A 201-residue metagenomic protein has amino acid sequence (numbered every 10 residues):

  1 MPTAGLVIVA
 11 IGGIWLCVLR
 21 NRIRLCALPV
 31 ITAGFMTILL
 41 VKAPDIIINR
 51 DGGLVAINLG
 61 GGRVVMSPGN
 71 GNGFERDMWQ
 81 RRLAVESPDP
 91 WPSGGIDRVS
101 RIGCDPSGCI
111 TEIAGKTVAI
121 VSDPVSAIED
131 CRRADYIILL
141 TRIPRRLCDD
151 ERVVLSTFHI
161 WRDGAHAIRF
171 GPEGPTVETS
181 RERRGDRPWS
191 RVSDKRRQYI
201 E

Functional and structural regions predicted by a protein language model:
M1-G60: Transmembrane helix-bundle segments that form internal channels/tunnels in multi-pass membrane proteins, characterized
I31, K42, V55, R63 (+2 more regions): Acidic/histidine-rich
L39-C109: Membrane-interface segments at or immediately adjacent to transmembrane helices that form the boundary between
R101, D105, C109-K116, V121-E201: Solvent-exposed soluble domains appended to multi-pass membrane proteins
